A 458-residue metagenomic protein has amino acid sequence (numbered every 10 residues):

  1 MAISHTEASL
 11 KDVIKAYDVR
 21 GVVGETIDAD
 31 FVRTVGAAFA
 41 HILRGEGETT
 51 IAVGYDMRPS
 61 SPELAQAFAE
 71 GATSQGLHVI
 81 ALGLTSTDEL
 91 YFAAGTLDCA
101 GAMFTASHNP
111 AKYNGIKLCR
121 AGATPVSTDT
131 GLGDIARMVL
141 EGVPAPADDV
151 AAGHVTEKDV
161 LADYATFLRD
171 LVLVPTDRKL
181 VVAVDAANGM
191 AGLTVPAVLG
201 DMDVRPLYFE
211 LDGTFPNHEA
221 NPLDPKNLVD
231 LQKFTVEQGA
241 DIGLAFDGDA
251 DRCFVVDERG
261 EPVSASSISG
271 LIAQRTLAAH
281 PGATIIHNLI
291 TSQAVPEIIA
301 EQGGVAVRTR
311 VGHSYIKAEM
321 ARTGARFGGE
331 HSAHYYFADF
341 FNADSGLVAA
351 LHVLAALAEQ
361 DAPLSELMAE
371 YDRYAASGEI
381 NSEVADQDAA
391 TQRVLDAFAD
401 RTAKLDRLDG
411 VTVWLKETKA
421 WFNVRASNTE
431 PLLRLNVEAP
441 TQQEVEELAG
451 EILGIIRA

Functional and structural regions predicted by a protein language model:
M1-E70, S74-Q75, H154-L180: An N-terminal, well-structured beta->alpha segment
H41, G45, T49-N114, A197-V198 (+1 more regions): N-terminal small/polar loop signature for handling phosphorylated ligands or for N-terminal nucleophile
E48-D56, V181-A183, A283-L289, R326: Short glycine-rich phosphate-binding loop at a beta-alpha junction
L82, G133-T166, R259-H331, Y335-F337: Proline/glycine-rich low-complexity loops and linkers
K112-L140, V256-I272, A343-L351, L357: A short, gly/pro- and small-residue-rich
N114-Q238: Gly/Ser/Thr-enriched, mixed-charge loops and adjacent short helices that form phosphate/oxyanion-binding elements
I242, H280-A458: Phosphate-binding and adjacent anionic-ligand microenvironments
